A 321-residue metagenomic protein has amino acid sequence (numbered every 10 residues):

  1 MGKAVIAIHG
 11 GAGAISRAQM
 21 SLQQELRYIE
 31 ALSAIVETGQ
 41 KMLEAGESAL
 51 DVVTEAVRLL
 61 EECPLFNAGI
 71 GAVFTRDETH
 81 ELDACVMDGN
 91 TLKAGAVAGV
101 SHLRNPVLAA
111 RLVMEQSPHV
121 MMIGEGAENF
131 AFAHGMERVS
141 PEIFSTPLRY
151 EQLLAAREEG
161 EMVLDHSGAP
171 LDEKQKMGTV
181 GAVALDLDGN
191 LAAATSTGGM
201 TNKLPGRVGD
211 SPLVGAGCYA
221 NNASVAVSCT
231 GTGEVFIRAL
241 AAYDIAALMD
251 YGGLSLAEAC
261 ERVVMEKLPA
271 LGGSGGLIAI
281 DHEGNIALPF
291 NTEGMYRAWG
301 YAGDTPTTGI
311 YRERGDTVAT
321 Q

Functional and structural regions predicted by a protein language model:
M1-Q321: Alpha/propeptide regions of enzymes that mature by internal proteolysis
